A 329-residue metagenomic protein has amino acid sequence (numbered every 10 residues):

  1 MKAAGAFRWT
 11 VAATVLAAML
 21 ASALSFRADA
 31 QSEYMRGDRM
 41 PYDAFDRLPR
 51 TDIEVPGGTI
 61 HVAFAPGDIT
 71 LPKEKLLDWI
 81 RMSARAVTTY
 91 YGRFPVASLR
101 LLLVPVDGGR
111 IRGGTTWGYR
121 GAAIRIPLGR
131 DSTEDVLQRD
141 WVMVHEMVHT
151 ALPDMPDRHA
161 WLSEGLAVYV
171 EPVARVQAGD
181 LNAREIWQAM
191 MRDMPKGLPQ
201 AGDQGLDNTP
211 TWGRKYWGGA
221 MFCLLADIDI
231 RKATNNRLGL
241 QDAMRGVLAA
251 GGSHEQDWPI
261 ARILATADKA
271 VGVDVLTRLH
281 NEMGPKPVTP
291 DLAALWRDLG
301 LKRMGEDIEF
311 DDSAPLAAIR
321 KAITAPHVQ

Functional and structural regions predicted by a protein language model:
K2-T14: Bacterial N-terminal signal peptides that target proteins for export
V11-A23: Bacterial N-terminal signal peptides
A23-S32: Boundary at the C-terminal end of the N-terminal hydrophobic targeting segment
Q31-D46: Long, contiguous juxta-domain segments that are non-catalytic but functionally important
S32, S253-Q329: Beta/coil-rich, acidic/histidine-enriched accessory regions frequently appended to metallopeptidases
P49-M155, H159: Juxtacatalytic substrate-recognition/specificity segment
T70-M82, T133-Q138, V142, D157 (+7 more regions): Soluble non-cytosolic domains of exported or imported proteins
D157-D227, A233-T234, L240, M244 (+1 more regions): Acidic/His/Gly-enriched intrinsically disordered linker/tail segments that often contain short helix/coil "MoRF-like"
